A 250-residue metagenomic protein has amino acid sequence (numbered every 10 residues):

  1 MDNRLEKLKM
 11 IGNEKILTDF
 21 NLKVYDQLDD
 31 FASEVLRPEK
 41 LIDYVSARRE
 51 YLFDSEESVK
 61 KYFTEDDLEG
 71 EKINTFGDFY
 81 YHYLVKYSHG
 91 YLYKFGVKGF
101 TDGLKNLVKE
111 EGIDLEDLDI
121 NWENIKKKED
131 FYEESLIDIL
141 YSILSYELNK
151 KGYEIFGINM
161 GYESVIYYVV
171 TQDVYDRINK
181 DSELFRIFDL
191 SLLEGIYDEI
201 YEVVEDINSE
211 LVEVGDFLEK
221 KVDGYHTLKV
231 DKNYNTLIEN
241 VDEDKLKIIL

Functional and structural regions predicted by a protein language model:
M1-V214, K221-L250: Contiguous interface-forming segments/domains that mediate binding rather than catalysis
